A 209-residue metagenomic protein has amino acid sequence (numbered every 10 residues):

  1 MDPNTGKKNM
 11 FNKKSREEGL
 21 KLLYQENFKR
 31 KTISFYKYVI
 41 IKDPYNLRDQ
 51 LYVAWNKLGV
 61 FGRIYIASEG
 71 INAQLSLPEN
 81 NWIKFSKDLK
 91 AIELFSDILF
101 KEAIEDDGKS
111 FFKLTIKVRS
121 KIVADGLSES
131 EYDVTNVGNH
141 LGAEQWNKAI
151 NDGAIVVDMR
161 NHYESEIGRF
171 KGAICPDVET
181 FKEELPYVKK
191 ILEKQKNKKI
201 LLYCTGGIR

Functional and structural regions predicted by a protein language model:
D2-L201, T205-R209: Cytosolic catalytic domains that perform sulfur/thiol-centered chemistry
